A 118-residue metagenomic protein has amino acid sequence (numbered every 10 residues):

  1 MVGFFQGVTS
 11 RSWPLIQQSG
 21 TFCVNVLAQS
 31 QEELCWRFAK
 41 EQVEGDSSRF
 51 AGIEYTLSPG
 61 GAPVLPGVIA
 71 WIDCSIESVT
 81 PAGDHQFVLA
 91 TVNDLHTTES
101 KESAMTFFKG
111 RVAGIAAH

Functional and structural regions predicted by a protein language model:
M1-H118: Basic, polyanion-binding surface patches
